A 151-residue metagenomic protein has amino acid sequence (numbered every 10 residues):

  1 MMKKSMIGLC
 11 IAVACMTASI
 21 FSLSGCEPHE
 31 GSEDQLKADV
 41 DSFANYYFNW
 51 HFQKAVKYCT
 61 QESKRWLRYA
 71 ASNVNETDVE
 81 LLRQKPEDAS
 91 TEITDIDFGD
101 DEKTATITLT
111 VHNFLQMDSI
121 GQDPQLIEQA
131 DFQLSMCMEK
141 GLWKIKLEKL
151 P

Functional and structural regions predicted by a protein language model:
M1-S24: Sec-dependent bacterial lipoprotein signal peptides
I7, C26-P28, N75: Short, flexible segments with low predicted structural confidence
S22-N49, K57: Short, low-complexity N-terminal intrinsically disordered segments enriched in polar/charged residues
G25, I93-D95, L147: Extracellular/lumenal ectodomain signal focusing on beta-strand-rich modules and carbohydrate-recognition contexts
K37, F52-T106, T110-F114: Short solvent-exposed beta->alpha transition segments
N49-W50, W143: Tryptophan-centered motif/residue detector
D97-P151: Exposed beta-sheet edge and beta->alpha loop/turn motif
